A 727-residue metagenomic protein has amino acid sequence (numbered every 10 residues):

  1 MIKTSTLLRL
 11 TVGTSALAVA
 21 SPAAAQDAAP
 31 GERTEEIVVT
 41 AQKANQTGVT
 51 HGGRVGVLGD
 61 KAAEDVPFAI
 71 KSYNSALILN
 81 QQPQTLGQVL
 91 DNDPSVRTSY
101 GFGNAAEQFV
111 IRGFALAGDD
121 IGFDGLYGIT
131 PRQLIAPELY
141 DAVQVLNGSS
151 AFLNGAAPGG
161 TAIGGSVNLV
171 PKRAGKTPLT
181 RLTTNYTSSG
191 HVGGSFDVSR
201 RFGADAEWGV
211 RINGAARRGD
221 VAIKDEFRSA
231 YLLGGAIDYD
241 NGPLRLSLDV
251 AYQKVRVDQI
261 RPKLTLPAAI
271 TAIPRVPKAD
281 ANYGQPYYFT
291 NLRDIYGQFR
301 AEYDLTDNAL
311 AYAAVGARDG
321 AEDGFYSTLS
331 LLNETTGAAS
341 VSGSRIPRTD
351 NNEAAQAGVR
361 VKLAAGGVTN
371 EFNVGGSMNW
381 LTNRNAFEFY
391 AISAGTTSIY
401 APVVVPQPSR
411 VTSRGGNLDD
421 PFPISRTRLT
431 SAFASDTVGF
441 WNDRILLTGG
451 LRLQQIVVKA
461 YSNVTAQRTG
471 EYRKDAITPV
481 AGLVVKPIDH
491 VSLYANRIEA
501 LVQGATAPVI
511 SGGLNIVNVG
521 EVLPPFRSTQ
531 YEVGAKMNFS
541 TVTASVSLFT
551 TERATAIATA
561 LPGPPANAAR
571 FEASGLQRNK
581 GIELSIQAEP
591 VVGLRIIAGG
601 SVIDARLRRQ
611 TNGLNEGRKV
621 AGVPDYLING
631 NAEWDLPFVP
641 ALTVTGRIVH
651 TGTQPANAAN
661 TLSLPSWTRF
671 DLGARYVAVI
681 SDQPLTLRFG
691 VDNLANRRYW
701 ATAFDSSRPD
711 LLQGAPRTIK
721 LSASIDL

Functional and structural regions predicted by a protein language model:
R33-T177, V533: Acidic, small-polar-rich N-terminal luminal/periplasmic segments of exported/outer-membrane proteins
E138-D141, A151-G235, Y239-R245, I295 (+2 more regions): Outer-membrane beta-barrel translocator/receptor signature
R217-V221, G234-D240, L244-D304, A317-D350 (+3 more regions): Acidic/polar loop-and-plug regions of large Gram-negative outer-membrane beta-barrel proteins
D238, D350, T369-N373, S377-L381 (+3 more regions): Structural signature of Gram-negative outer-membrane beta-barrels, strongest in the C-terminal barrel of TonB-dependent
R256-I270, T382-R384, V484-E532, T543-E572 (+3 more regions): Surface-exposed extracellular loop regions of Gram-negative outer-membrane beta-barrel proteins, predominantly
R300-D304, L310-G316, G320-Y326, Y494 (+5 more regions): Membrane-embedded beta-barrel scaffold of Gram-negative outer-membrane proteins
F372, A495, T529-Y531, A621-L727: Conserved C-terminal beta-signal and adjacent last beta-strands/turns of outer-membrane beta-barrel proteins
N442, T550-E552, E572-A658, S724: Gram-negative outer-membrane beta-barrel transporters
